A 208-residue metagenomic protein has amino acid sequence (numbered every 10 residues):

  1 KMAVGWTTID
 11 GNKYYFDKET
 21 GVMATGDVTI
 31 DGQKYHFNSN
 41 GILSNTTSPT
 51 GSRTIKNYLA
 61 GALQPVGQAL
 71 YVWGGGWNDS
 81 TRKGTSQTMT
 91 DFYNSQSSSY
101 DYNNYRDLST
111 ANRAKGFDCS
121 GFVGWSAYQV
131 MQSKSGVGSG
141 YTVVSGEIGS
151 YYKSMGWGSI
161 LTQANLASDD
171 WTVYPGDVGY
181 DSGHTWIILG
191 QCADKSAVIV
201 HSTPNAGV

Functional and structural regions predicted by a protein language model:
K1-T50: Extracellular adhesion/carbohydrate-binding repeat motifs centered on closely spaced tryptophans
V4-W6, T25, Q68, G176 (+1 more regions): Short, acidic/polar N-cap/turn motifs at the starts of alpha helices
Y14, Y35, K115, D177 (+1 more regions): Residue-level detector of short, conserved catalytic/binding motifs and their immediate flanks
K34, I55-L59, S196: A residue-level signal for beta-strand positions that form part of recognition/binding surfaces within mature
S48-Q132: N-terminal capping segments
S133-V208: ...with weaker cross-activation on analogous glycine-rich loops/strands in unrelated enzymes
